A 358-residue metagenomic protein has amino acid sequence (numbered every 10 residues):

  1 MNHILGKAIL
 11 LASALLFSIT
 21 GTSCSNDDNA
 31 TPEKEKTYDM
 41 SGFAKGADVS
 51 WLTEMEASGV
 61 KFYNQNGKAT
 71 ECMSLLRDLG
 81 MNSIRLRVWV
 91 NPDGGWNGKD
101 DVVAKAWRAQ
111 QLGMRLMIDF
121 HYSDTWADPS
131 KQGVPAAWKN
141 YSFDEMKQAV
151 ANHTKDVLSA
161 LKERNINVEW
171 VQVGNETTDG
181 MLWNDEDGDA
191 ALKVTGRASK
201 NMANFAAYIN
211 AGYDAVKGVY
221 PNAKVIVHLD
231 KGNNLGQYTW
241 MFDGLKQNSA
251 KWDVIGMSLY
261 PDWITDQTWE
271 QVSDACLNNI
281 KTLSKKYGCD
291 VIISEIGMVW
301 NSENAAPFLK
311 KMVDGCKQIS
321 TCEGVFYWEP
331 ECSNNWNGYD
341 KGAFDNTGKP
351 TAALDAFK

Functional and structural regions predicted by a protein language model:
L15-Y38: Bacterial Sec-dependent N-terminal signal peptides
E35-C72: Boundary/entry segment of secreted carbohydrate-active catalytic domains
K45-V49, I84-L86, L116-F120, E169-V173 (+4 more regions): Hydrophobic faces of well-ordered beta-strands that scaffold small-molecule active sites in alpha/beta enzyme cores
E56, V60-G67, V90-D100, T178-M181 (+4 more regions): Acidic-and-aromatic substrate-binding clefts and catalytic sites of carbohydrate-active enzymes
A57-K61, D189-A191, T282-G288, W300-K358: Aromatic-rich peripheral "rim/lid" segments of glycoside hydrolase catalytic domains that contact and position glycan
G59-R77, V150-A160, L235-Q247, F308-V313: Short, acidic/polar
C72-M73, N222-K224, G232-A305, C322: Glycoside hydrolase catalytic-domain groove-lining segments
S74-N201, F205-I226, D230-G232, W300-N301: Substrate-binding cleft and catalytic face of glycoside hydrolase catalytic domains, especially the flexible beta-alpha
